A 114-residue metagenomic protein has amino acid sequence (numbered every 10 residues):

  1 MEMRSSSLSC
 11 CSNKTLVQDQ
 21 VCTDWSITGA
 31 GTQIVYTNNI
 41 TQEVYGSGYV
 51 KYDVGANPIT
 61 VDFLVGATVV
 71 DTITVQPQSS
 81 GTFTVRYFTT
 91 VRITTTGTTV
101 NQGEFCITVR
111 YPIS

Functional and structural regions predicted by a protein language model:
E2-G31, G97-S114: C-terminal interaction-tip segments
A30, Q76-S80, F88: Tight coil/turn sites that cap or link beta-strands
I34-E43, F83: Extracellular and analogous surface-interaction loops
N38, G48-A56, I93-G97: Asparagine-centered strand-capping/turn motif at beta-strand->loop junctions
V44-G46, N57-V61, N101-G103: Short beta-strand/loop motifs in extracellular/secreted proteins, especially within beta-sandwich accessory domains
Y49-V69: Short, surface-exposed beta-strand/strand-loop-strand elements in extracellular ectodomains
D71-V75: Short beta-strand segments within Ig-like beta-sandwich modules, predominantly Fibronectin type-III
T84-V100: Noncatalytic modules at the cell exterior or secretory-pathway interfaces, chiefly beta-strand-rich lectin/adhesion
